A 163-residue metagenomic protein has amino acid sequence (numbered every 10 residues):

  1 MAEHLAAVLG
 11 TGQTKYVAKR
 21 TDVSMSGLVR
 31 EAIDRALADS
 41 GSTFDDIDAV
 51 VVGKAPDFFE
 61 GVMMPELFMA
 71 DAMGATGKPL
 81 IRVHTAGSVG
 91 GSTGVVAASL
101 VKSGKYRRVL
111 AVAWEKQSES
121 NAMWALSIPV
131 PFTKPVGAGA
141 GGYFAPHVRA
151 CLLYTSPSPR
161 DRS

Functional and structural regions predicted by a protein language model:
M1-S26, S127-V130, L153: Condensing-enzyme catalytic core mediating Claisen C-C bond formation in acyl metabolism
A2-H4, K54-V112, K116-Y143: Conserved catalytic cysteine-centered active-site region of acyl-thioester-dependent Claisen-condensing enzymes
S26-S40, P65, T93, F144-C151: Short, well-ordered amphipathic alpha-helical segments that serve as non-catalytic structural scaffolds within diverse
D34-I47, S156: Phosphate/pyrophosphate-binding loops at sites that engage ATP/ADP/AMP, CoA/4′-phosphopantetheine, polyphosphate
A38-D39, A72, S103, L153: Residues at alpha-helix termini
D48-G53: Short glycine-rich phosphate-binding loop at a beta-alpha junction
Y154-D161: Conserved small/polar residues in nucleotide/adenosyl-binding loops
